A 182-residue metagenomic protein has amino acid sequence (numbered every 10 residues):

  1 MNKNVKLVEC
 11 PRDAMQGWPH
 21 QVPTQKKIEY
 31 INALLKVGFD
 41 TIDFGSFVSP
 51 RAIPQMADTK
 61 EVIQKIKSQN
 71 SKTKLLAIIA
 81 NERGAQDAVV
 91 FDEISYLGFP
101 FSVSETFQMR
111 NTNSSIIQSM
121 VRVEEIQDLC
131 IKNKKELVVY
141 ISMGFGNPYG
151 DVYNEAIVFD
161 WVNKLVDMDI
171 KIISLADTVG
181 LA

Functional and structural regions predicted by a protein language model:
N2-K6: Extreme N-terminal starter segment of soluble prokaryotic enzymes
L7-I28, T73-E82, R110-I116, M143-I157: Active-site mouth loops of central-metabolism enzymes
V8-E9, I94-S104, V138-S142: Non-cysteine beta-strand/loop elements that form the S-adenosyl-L-methionine
A14, L34, A88, L97 (+2 more regions): Conserved, mostly hydrophobic/aromatic
T24-Q25, Y30-A33, F39-N70, A77-D87 (+1 more regions): Glycine-rich, positively charged N-terminal anion/phosphate-binding segment
G38, V90-L97, D167-K171: Glycine-enriched alpha-helix->loop->beta-strand junction motifs that scaffold or abut catalytic
D40-K65, F99-S114, M143-Y149, S174-A182: Glycine-rich, proline-tolerant flexible connector loops at the mouths of alpha/beta enzymes
A52-A77, I117-V138, F159, N163-D167: Alpha-helix-loop-beta-strand connector modules within alpha/beta enzyme cores
